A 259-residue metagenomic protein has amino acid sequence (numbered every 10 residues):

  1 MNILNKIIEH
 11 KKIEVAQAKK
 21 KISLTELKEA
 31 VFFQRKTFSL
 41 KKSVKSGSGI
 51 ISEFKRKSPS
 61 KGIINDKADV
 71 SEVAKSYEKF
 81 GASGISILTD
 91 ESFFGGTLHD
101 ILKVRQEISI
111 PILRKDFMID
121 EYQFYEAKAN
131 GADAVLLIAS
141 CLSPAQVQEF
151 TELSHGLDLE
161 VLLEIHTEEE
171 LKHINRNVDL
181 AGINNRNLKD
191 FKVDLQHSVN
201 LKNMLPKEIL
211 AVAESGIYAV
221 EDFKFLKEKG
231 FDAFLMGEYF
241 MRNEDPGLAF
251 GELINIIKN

Functional and structural regions predicted by a protein language model:
N2-N65: An N-cap/entry alpha-helix motif that binds or orients negatively charged groups
I7, S52, Y77, I85 (+5 more regions): Conserved, mostly hydrophobic/aromatic
H10, K55-K57, D90, F117 (+5 more regions): Active-site beta-loop-alpha junctions enriched in small/polar residues
F54, K61-L162, E168-H173, S198-L201: N-terminal active-site wall of soluble small-molecule enzyme domains
I119-G131, E168-N177, A213-M236: Catalytic cores of alpha/beta
E126-Q146, I183-F191, F231-F250: Glycine-rich phosphate-binding active-site loops on the catalytic face of alpha/beta enzymes
K202-M204, K227, R242-N259: C-terminal helical cap(s) of enzyme catalytic domains, especially alpha/beta-barrels
